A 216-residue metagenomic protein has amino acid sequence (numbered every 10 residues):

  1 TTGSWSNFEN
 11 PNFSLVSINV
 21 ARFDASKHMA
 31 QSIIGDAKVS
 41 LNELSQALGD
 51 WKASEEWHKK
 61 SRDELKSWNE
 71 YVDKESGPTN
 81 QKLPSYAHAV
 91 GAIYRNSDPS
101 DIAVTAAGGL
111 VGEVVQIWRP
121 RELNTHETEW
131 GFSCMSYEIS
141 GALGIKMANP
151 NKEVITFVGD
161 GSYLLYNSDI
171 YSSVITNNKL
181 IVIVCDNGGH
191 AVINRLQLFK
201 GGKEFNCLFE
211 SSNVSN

Functional and structural regions predicted by a protein language model:
T1, N19, V104-A106, F157-V158 (+1 more regions): Short beta-strand segments
T1-S61, Q197, S212-S215: Glycine-rich, acidic loop regions that bind phosphate or pyrophosphate groups
P11, N19, D36-S40, L44 (+11 more regions): General structural feature for long, well-ordered alpha-helical segments within catalytic domains of soluble enzymes
S14-L15, S100-A103, E153-I155, K179-L180: Beta-sheet entry/capping signal
A21, L44-S54, Y71, N96-S100 (+4 more regions): Change "in soluble alpha/beta enzymes" to "in soluble alpha/beta proteins
A25-S26, S32-I34, K38-N42, G112-N216: Thiamine diphosphate
S54-T79, I145, I181, N187-F199: Charged, low-complexity, helix-prone segments enriched in Lys/Glu/Asp/Gln
L65-K146, N151: Active-site diphosphate/adenylate-binding microenvironment
